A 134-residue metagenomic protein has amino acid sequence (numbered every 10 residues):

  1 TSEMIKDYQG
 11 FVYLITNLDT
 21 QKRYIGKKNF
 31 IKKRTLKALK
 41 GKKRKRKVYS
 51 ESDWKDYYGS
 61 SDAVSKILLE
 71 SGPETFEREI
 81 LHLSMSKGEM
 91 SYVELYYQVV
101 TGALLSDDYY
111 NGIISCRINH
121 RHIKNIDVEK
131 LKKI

Functional and structural regions predicted by a protein language model:
T1-I134: Structure-specific nucleic-acid interaction/processing domains
